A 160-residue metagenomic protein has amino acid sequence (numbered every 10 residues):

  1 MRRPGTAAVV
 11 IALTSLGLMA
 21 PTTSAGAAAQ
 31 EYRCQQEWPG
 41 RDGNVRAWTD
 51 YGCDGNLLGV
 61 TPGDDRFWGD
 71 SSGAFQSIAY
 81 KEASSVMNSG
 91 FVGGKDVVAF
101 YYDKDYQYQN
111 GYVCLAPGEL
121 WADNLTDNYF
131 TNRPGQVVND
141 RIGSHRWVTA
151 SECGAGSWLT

Functional and structural regions predicted by a protein language model:
R2-V10, A25-T160: Compact beta-sheet-dominated domain cores in extracellular/mature segments
L16-A25: C-terminal segment of classical bacterial N-terminal signal peptides
